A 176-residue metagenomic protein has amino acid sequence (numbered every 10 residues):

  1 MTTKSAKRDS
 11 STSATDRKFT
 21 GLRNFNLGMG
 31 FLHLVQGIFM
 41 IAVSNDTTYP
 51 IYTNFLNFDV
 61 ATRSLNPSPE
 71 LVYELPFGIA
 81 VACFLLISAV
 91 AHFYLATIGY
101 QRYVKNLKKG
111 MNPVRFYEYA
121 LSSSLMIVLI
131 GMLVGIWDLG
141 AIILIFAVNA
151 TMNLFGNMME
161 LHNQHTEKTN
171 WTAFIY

Functional and structural regions predicted by a protein language model:
M1-K7: N-terminal acidic, proline/glycine-rich, low-complexity intrinsically disordered segments
T2, N57-F58, G110, L133-V134 (+1 more regions): General N-terminal targeting signals
R8-L107, P113-Y119: N-terminal topogenic module of multi-pass integral membrane proteins
S123-Y176: Membrane-proximal helix-loop-helix units in multi-pass membrane proteins
